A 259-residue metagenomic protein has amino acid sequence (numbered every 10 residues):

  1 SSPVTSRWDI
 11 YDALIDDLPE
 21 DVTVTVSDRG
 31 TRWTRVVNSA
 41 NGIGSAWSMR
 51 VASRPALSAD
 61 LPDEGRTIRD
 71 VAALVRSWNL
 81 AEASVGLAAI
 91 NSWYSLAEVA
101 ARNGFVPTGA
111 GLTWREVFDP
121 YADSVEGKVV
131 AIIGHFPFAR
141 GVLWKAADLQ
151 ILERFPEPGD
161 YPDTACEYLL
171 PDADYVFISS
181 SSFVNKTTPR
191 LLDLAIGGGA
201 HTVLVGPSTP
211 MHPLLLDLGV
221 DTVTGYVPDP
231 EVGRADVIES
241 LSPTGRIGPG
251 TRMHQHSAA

Functional and structural regions predicted by a protein language model:
S2-F136, I238, Q255-A259: Electropositive, gly/pro-rich neighborhoods at or near active sites that engage anionic ligands
A131, Y175-S179, V203: Structural motif
I132-L152: Short, charged N-terminal beta->alpha structural module
G141-V142, T187-L194, L214: A short acidic, amphipathic alpha-helical/loop segment
K145-E153, L194-L204: Short beta-strand/loop segments at the ligand-binding rim of alpha/beta enzyme cores
E153-A165: Adenosine-cofactor binding site in Rossmann-like domains, unifying the SAM/SAH pocket of S-adenosylmethionine-dependent
L170-P171: A short, aliphatic-rich alpha-helical micro-motif
H201-A259: C-terminal functional extensions of proteins
